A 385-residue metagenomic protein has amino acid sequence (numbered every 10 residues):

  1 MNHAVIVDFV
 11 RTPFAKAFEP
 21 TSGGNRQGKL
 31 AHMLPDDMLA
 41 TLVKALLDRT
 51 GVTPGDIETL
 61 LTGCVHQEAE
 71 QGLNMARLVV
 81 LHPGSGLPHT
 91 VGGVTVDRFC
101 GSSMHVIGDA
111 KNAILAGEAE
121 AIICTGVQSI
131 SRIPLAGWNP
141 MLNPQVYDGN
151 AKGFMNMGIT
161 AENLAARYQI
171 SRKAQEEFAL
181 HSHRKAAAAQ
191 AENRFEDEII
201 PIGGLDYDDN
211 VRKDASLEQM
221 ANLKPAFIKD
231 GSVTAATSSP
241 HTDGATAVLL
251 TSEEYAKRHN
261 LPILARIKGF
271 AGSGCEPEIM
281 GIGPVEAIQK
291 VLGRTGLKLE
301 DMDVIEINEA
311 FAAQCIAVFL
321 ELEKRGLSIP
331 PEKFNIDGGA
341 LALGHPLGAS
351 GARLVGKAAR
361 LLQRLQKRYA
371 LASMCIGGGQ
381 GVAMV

Functional and structural regions predicted by a protein language model:
V10-P13, A17-T21, Q27-T41, R49 (+5 more regions): N-terminal extracellular/periplasmic Venus flytrap/periplasmic-binding protein-like
T12-R26, K111-Y168: Glycine-rich loop/linker segments at domain edges
K29-I122, V127-N143, I199-D209, E278 (+1 more regions): Conserved beta-ketoacyl condensing-enzyme motif
K44-E58, L164, Y168-Q169, A256-N260 (+2 more regions): Phosphate/pyrophosphate-binding loops at sites that engage ATP/ADP/AMP, CoA/4′-phosphopantetheine, polyphosphate
C64-E120, A151-I159, D214-P240, K324-A358 (+1 more regions): Conserved catalytic cysteine-centered active-site region of acyl-thioester-dependent Claisen-condensing enzymes
V96-V127, A165-R194, A247-E254, L320 (+2 more regions): Active-site-proximal alpha-helical scaffold in enzymes
E253-D301, F319: Glycine- and Gly-Pro-enriched alpha-helical subdomains that act as flexible, kink-prone "lid/hinge" or packing modules
